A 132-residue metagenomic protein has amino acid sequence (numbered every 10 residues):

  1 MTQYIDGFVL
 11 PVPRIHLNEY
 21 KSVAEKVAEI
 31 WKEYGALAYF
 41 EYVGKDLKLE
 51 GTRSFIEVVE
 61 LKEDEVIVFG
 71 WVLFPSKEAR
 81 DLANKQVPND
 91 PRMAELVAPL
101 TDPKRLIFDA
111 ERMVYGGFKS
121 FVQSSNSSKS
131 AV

Functional and structural regions predicted by a protein language model:
M1-E29: Long, hydrophobic N-terminal alpha-helical segment
I5-V12, G51-P88: Short, well-ordered beta-strand segments in beta-rich or mixed alpha/beta enzyme and ligand-binding folds
V9, P13, E25, G44 (+3 more regions): Short linear sequence elements within intrinsically disordered, low-complexity coil regions
N18, I30, R80, D90-M93: Generic macromolecular interface patches on structured domains
N18-Y20, G51, R80-L82, S125-S127: Short acidic, gly/pro-rich beta-turn/loop elements at beta-sheet edges and active-site/ligand-binding grooves
K21-V27, A83-D90: Short amphipathic alpha-helices in soluble, non-transmembrane regions that often serve as interface/regulatory elements
V23-G35, G70-F74: Internal hydrophobic scaffold segments of catalytic domains
K32, A38-E63, R92-V132: Glycine-rich beta-strand-turn "strand-cap" elements at beta-sheet edges
